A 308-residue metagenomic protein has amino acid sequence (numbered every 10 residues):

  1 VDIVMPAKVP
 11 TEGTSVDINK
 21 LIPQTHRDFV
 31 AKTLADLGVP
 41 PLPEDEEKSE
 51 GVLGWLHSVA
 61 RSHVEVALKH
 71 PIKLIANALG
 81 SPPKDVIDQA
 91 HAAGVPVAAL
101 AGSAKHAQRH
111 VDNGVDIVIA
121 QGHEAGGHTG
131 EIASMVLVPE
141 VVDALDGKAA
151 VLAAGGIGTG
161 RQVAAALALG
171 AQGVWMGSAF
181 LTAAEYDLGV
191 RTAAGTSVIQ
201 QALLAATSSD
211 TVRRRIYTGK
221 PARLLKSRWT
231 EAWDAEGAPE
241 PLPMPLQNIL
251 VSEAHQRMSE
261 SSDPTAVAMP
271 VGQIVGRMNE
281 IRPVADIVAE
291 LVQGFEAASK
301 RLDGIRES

Functional and structural regions predicted by a protein language model:
V1-G147: Active-site entrance/lid segments in N-terminal catalytic domains of soluble metabolic enzymes
E12, V16-L34, E131-L152, G158-S308: Conserved active-site-proximal phosphate/metal-binding subdomains
